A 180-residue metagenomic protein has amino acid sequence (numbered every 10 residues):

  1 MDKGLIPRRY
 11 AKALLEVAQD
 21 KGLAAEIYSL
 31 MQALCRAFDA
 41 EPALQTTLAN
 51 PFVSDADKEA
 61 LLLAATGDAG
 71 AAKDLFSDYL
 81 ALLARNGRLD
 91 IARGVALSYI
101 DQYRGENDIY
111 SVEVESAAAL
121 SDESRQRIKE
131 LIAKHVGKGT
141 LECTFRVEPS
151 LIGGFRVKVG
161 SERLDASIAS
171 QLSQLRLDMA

Functional and structural regions predicted by a protein language model:
M1-A180: Elongated, mostly alpha-helical coiled-coil "stalk/stator" tethers of large membrane protein machines
